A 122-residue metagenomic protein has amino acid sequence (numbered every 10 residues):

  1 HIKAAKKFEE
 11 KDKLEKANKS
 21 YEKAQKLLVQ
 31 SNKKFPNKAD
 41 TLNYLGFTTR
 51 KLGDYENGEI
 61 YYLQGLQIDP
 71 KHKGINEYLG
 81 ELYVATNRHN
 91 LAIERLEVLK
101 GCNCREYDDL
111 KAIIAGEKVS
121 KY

Functional and structural regions predicted by a protein language model:
K34, I68, L99-C102: Structural marker of alpha-solenoid helical repeat scaffolds
K38, H72, C104-Y107: Residue-level recognition of tetratricopeptide repeat
I93-Y122: Terminal, low-structured helical/coil segments at or just beyond the last alpha-helical repeat
